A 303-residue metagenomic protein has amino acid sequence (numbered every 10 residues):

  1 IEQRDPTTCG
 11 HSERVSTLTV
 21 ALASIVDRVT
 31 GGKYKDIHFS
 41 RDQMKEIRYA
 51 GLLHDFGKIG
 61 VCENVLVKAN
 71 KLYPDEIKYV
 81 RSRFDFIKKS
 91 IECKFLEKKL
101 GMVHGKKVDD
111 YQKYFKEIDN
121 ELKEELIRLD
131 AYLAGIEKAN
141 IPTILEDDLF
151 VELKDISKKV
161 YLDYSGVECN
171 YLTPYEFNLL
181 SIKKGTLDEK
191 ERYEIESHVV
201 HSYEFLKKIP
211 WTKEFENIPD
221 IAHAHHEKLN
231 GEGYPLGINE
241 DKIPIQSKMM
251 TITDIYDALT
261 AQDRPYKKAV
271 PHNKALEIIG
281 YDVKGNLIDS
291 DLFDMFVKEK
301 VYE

Functional and structural regions predicted by a protein language model:
I1-E303: Histidine- and acidic-residue-rich, metal-dependent catalytic cores
